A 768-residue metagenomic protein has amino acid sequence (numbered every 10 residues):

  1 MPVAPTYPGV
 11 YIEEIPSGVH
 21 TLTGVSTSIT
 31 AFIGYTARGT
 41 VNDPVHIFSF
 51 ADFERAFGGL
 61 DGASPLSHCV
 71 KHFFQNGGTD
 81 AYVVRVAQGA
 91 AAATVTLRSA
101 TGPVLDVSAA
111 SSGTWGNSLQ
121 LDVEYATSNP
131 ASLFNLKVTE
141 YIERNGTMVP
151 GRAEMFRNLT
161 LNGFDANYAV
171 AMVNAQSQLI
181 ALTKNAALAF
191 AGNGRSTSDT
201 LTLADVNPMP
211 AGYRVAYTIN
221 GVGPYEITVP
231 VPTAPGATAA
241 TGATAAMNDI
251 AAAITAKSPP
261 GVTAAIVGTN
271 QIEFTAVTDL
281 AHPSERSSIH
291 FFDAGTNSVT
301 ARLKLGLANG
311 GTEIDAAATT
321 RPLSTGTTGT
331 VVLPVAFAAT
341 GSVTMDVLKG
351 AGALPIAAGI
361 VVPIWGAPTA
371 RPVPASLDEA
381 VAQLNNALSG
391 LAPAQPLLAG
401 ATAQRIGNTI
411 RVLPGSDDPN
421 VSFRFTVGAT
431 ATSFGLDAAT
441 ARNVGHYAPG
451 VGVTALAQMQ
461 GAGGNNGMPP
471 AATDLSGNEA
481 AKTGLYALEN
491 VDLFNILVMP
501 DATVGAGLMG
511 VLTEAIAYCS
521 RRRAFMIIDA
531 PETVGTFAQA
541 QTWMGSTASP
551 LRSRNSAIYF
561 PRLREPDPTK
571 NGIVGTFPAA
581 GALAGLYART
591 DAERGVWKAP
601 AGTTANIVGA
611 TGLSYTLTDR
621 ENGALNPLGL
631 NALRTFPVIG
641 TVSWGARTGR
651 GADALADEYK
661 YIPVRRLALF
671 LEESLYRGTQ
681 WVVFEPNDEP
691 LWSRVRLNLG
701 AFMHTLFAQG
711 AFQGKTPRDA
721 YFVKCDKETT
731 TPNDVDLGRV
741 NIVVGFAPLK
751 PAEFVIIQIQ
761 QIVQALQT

Functional and structural regions predicted by a protein language model:
M1-T96, L105-A110, N129, D199 (+16 more regions): Structured, hydrophobic secondary-structure cores that serve as assembly/anchoring elements
G39, P44, A63, T440 (+3 more regions): Basic, gly/Ser/Thr/Pro-rich low-complexity segments located predominantly at protein N termini
R55, T94-F190, L203-R302, L307-N309 (+4 more regions): Extended, beta-strand-rich, solvent-exposed assembly scaffolds of outer structural proteins
A171, L182, A245, G306 (+9 more regions): Intrinsic disorder/low-complexity signature
G194-T202: Catalytic P-loop NTP-binding/switch module of NTPases
R195, A317-G326: Short, flexible domain-boundary/linker segments around small modular repeats
Y447-S476, A481: Long, low-complexity, polar/charged, intrinsically disordered or flexibly structured peripheral segments
